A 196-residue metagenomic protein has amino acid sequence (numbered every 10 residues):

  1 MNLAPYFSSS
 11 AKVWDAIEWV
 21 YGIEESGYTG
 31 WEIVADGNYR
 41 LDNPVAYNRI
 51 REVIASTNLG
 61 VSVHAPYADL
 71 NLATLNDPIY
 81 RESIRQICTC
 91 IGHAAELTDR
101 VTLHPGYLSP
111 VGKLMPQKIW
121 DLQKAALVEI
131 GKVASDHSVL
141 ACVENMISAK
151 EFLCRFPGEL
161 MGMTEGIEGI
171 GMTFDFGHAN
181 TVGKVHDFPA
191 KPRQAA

Functional and structural regions predicted by a protein language model:
M1-T89, G171: N-terminal pre-domain/capping segments
P5, P44, P66, P78 (+4 more regions): Proline-rich intrinsically disordered, low-complexity coils
A11-V13, A35-G37, Y67-D69, P105-S109 (+2 more regions): Active-site-proximal loop/turn and secondary-structure-junction residues that shape catalytic pockets, frequently
D15, A73-G171: Active-site acidic/histidine proton-transfer and metal-coordination neighborhood in alpha/beta enzyme cores
V20-G27, D42-S62, T89-T98, V128-H137 (+2 more regions): Acidic (Asp/Glu)-rich catalytic clusters
I33, I170-A179, A196: Aromatic- and acid-rich polysaccharide-binding/catalytic face of secreted or lumenal carbohydrate-active enzymes
Y39-D42, K118-L122, S148-R155, F176-D187: Active-site glycine- and acidic-residue-rich loops that bind and position anionic ligands or nucleotide-like cofactors
A73-T74, L114, L153-C154, M161 (+1 more regions): Gly/Pro-rich active-site loop or hairpin
